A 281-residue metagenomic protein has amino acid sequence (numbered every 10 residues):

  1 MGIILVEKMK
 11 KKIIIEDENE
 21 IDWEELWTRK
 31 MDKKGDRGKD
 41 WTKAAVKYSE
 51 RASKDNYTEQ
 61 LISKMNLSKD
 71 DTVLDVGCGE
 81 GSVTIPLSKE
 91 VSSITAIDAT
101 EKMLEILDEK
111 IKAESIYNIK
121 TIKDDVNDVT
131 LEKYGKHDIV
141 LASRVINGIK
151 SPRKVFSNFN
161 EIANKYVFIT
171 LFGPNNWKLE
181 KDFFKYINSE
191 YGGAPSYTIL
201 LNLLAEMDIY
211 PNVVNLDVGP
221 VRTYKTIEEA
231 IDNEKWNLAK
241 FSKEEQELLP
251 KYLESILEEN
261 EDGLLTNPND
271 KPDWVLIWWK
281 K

Functional and structural regions predicted by a protein language model:
I3-N66: Conserved class I S-adenosyl-L-methionine
D70-G79: Conserved class I S-adenosyl-L-methionine
E80-D128: Class I SAM-dependent methyltransferase SAM/SAH-binding core
D138-S151: A short SAM/SAH-binding and catalytic strip from SAM-dependent methyltransferases
N164-P174: Conserved beta-strand signature within the Rossmann-like core of class I S-adenosyl-L-methionine
F172-Y191: Short, glycine-/aromatic-enriched active-site segment of Class I SAM-dependent methyltransferases
G193-D208, N212-V213: Short alpha-helix
N212-K281: Conserved Class I S-adenosyl-L-methionine
